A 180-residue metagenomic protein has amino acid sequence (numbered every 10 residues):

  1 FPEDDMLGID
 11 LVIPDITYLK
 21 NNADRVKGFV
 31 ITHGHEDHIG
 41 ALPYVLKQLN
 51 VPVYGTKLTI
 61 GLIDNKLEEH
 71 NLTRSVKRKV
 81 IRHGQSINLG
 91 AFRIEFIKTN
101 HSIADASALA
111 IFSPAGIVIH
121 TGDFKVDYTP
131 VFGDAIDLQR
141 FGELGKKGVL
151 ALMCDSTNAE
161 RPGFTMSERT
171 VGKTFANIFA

Functional and structural regions predicted by a protein language model:
F1-V30, H35-A180: His/Asp/Glu-rich metal-coordinating catalytic cores of metallo-dependent phosphodiesterases/hydrolases acting on
